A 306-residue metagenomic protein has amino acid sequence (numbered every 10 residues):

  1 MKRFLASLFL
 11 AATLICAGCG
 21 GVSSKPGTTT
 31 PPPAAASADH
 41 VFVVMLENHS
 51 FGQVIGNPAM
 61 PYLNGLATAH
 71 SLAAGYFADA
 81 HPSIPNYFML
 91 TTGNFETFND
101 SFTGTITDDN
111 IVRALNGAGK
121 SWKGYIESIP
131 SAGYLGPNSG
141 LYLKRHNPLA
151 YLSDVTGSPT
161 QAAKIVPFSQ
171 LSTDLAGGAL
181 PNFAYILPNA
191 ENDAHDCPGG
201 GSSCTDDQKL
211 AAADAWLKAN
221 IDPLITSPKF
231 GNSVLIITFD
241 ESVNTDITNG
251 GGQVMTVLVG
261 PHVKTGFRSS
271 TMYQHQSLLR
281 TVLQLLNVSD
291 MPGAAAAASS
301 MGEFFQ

Functional and structural regions predicted by a protein language model:
M1-F9: Bacterial N-terminal signal peptides that target proteins for export
I15-G18: C-terminal motif of bacterial Sec signal peptides marking the signal peptidase cleavage site
G20-Q306: N-terminal pro-sequences and low-complexity stem/linker regions of secreted or lumenal proteins
